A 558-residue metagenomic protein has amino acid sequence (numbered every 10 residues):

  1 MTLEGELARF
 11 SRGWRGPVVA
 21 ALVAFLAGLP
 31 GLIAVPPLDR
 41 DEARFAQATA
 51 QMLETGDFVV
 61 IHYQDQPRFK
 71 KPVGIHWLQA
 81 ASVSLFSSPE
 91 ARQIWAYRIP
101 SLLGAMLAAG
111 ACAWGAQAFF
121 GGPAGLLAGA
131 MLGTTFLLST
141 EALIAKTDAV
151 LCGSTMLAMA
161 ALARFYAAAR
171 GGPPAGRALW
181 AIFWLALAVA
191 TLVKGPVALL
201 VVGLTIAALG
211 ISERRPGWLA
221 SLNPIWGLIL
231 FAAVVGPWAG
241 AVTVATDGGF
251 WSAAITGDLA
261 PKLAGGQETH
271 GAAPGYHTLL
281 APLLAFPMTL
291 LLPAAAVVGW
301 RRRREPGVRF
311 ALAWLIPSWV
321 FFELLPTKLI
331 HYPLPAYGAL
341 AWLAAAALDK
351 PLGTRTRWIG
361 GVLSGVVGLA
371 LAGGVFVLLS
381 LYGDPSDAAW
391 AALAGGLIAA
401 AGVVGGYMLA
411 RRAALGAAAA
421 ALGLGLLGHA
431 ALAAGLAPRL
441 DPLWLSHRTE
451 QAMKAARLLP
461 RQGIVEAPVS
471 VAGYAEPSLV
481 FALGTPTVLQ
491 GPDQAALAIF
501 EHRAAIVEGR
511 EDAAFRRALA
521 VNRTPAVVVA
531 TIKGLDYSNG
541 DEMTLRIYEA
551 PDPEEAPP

Functional and structural regions predicted by a protein language model:
T2-F10, R177, A181-L185, A295-P558: Membrane-embedded architecture of ER/inner-membrane glycosylation machinery
T2-R357, D536-T544: Membrane-integral, polyisoprenol-dependent glycosyltransferases of the GT-C/oligosaccharyltransferase superfamily
